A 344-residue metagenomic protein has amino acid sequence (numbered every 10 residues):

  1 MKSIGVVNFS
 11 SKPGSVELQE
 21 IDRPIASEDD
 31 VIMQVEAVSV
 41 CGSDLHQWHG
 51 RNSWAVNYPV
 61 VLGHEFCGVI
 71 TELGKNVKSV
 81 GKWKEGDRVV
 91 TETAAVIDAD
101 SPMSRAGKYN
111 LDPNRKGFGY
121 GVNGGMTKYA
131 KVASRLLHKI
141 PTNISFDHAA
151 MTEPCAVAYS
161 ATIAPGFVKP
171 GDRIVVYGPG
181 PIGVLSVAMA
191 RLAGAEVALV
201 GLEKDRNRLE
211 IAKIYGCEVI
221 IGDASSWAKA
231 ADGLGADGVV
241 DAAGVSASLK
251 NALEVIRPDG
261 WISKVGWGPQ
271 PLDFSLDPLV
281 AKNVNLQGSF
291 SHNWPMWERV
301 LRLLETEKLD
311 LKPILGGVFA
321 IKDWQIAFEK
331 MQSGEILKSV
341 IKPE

Functional and structural regions predicted by a protein language model:
M1-I4, S10, S226, S246 (+2 more regions): C-terminal hydrophobic helical "lid"/dimerization subdomain of Rossmann-like NAD(P)H-dependent oxidoreductases
P24-V38, N52-D100, P141-N143: Glycine-rich beta-strand-centered segment in the early N-terminal region that forms part of a ligand/cofactor-binding
G86, I144-W227: Mid-domain Rossmann-like dinucleotide-binding core that forms the NAD(H)/NADP(H) cofactor-binding site
V96-Y177: NAD(P)H dinucleotide-binding glycine-rich loop of Rossmann-like/cofactor-binding domains, especially the beta1-alpha1
N207, S246-T306, P343-E344: Glycine-rich phosphate-binding loop and adjacent beta-alpha segment of Rossmann(oid) nucleotide-cofactor-binding
A230-V239: A short acidic, Gly/Pro-enriched loop at the edge of an enzyme's catalytic core that lines a small-molecule cofactor
